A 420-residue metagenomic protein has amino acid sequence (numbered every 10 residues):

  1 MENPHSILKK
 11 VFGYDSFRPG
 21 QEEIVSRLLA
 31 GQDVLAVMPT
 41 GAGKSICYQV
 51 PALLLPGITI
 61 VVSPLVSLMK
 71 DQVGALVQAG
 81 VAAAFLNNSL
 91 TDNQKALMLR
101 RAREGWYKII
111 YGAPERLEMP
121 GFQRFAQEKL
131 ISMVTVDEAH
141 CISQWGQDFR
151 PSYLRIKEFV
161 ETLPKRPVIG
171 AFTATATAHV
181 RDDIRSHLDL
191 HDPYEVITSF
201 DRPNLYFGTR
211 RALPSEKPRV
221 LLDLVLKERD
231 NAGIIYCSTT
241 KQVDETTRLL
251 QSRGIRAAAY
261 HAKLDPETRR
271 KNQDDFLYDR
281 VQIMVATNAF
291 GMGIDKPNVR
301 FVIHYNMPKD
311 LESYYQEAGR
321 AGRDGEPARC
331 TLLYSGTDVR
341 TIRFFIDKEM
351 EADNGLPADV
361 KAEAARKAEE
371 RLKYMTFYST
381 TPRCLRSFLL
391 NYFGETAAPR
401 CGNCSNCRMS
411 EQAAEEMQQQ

Functional and structural regions predicted by a protein language model:
E2-V11, D15-P19, E23-S45, A52-L55 (+3 more regions): Helicase motor core with emphasis on the C-terminal RecA-like subdomain
A352-Q420: C-terminal accessory/connector segments of nucleic-acid motor ATPases
